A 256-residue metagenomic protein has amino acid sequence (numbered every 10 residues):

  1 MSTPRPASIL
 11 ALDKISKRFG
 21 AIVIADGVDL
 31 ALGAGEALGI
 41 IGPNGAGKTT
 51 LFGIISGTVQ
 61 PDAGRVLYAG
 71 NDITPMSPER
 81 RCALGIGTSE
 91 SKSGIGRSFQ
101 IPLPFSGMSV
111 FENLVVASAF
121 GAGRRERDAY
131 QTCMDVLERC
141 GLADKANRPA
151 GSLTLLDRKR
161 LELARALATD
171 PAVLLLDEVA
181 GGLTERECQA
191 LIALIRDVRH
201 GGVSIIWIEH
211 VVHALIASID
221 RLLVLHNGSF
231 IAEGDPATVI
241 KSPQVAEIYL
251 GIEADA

Functional and structural regions predicted by a protein language model:
S2-A256: Glycine-rich phosphate-binding loops of nucleotide-dependent enzymes
